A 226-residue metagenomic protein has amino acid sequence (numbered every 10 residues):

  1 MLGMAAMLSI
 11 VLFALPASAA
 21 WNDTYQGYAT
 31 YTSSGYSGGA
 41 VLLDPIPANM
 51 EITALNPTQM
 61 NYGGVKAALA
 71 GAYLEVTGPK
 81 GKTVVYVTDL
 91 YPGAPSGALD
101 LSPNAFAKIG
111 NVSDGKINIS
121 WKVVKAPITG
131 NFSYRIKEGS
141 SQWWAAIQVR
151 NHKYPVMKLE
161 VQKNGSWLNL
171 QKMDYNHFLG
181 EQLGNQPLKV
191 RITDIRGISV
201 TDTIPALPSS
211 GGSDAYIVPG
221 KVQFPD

Functional and structural regions predicted by a protein language model:
M1-L8: Sec-dependent N-terminal signal peptides
S9-A72, G81-T83, T88-G97, N104-D226: Mature exported/compartmentalized surface modules and terminal targeting/interaction regions
